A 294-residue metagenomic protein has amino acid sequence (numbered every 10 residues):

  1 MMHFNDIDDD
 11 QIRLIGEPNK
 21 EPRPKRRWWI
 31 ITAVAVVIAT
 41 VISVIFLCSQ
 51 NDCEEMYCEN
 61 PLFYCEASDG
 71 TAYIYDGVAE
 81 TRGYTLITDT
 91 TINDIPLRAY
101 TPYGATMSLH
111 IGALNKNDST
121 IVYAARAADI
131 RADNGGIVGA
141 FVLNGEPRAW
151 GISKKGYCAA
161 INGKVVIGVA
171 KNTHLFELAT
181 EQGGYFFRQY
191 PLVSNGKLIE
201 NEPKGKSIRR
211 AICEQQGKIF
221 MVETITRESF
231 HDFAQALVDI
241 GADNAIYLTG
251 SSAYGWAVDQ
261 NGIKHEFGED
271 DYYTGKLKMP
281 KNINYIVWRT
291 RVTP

Functional and structural regions predicted by a protein language model:
M2-W150, V222: Zymogen propeptides
L97, S119-V122, S153-G156, G163-K164 (+4 more regions): Short, surface-exposed beta-edge/turn micro-motifs
Y103, G168-H174, T224-R227: Secondary-structure transition/turn motif
A125-R126, R131-K197: Active-site-adjacent helix-turn-beta-strand microarchitecture at beta-sheet edges that either contains or buttresses
G135-I152, G205, E214, K218-N244 (+1 more regions): Conserved, well-ordered active-site substructure
F187-A211, Q216: Conserved beta-alpha junction segments in alpha/beta enzyme cores
